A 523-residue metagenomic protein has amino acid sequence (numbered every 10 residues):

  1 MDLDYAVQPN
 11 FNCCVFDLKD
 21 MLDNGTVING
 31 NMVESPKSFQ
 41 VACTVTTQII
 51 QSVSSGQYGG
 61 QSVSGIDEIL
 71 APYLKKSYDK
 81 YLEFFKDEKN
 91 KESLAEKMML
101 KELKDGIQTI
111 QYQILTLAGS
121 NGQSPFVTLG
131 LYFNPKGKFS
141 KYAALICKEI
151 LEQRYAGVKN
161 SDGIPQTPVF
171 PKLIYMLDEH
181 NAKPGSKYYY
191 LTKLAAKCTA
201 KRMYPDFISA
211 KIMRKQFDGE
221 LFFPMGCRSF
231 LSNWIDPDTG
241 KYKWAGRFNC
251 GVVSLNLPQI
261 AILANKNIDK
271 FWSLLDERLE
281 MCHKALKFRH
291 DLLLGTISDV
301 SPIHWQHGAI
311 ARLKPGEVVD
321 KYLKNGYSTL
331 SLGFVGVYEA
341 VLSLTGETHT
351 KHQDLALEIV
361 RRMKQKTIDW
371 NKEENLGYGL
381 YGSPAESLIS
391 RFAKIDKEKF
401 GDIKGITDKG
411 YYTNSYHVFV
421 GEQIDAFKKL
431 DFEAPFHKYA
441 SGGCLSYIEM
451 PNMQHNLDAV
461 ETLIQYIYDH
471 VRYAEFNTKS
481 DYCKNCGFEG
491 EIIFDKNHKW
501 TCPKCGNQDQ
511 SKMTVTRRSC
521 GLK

Functional and structural regions predicted by a protein language model:
M1-G326, E347-H349, Q353-V515: Conserved catalytic cores of very large enzyme subunits
E68, L330-S343, R361, R518: Contiguous, well-ordered alpha-helical segments that form the cores/surfaces of helical PPI scaffolds
S254, Q259, S331, G521-L522: Residue-level preference for alpha-helix termini and adjacent loops
A261, K266, Y338-A340, S519-G521: A generic structural micro-environment signature that highlights single residues at secondary-structure boundaries
M513-K523: Short acidic, low-complexity intrinsically disordered linear motifs used for protein-protein interactions
